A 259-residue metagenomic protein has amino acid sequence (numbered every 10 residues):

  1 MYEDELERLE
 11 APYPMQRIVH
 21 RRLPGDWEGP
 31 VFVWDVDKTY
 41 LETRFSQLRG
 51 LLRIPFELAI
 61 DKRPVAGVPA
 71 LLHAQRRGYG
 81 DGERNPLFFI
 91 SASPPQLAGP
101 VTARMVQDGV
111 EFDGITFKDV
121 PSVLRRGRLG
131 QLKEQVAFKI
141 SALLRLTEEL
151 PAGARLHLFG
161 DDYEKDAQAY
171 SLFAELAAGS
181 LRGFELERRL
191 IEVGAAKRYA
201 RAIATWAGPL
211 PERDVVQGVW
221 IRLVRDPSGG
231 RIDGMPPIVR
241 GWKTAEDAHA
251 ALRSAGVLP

Functional and structural regions predicted by a protein language model:
M1-W34: Non-catalytic pre-domain segments flanking phosphatase-related domains
E28-P30, E83-N85, E148-R155: Short coil/turn segments at beta-strand junctions that form active-site/ligand-binding loops
E28-R44, Y170: Asp-based phosphoryl-transfer active-site loop
Y40-L51, L124-R126: Short acidic/His/Gly/Ser-rich catalytic and metal-binding motifs that mark active-site loops of diverse hydrolases
S46-V68, A177-R182, L186: Basic, amphipathic juxtamembrane/active-site segments that coordinate anionic phosphate or diphosphate groups
P55-A59, L87-F89, G127-L132: Surface-exposed cleft-lining segments at the edges of enzyme active sites
E57-N85, P95-G99: Short, acidic loop-to-helix structural element flanking the phosphoryl-transfer center in phosphate-processing enzymes
S93-P259: C-terminal cap/substrate-recognition subdomain and adjoining C-terminal extension of metal-dependent phosphatase-like
